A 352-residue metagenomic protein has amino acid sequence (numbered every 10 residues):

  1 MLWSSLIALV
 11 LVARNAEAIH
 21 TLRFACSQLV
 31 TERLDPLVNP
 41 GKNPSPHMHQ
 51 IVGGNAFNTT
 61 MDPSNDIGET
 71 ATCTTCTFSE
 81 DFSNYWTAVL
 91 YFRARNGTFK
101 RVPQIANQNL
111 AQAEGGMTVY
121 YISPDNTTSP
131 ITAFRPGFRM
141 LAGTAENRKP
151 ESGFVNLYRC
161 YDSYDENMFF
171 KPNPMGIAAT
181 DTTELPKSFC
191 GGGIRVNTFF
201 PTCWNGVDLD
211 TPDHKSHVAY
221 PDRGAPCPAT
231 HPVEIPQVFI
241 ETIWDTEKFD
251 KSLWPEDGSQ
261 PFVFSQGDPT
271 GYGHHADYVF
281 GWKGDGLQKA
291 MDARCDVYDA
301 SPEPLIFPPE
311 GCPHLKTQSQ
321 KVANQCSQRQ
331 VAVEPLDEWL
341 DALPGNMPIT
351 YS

Functional and structural regions predicted by a protein language model:
M1-T21, S352: Fungal secretory targeting signals
I19-S45, Q50-T198, N205-S352: Primary mode marks residue(s) on the alpha4-beta5-alpha5 output face of response regulator receiver
